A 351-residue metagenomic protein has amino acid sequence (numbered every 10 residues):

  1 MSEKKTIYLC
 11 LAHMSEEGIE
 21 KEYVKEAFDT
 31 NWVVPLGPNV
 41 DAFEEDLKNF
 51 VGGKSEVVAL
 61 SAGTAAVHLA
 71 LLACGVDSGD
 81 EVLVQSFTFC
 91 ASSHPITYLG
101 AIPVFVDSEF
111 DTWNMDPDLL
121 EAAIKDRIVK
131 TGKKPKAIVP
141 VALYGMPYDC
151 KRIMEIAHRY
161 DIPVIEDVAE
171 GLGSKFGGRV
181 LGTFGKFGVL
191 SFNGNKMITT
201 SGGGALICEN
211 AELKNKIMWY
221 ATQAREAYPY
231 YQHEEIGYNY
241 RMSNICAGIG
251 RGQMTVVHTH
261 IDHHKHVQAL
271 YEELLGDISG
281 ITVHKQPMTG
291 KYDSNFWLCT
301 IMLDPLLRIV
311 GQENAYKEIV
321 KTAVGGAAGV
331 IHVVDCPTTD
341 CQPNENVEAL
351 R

Functional and structural regions predicted by a protein language model:
M1-A73, D77, K136, H158: Conserved PLP-binding active-site segment in aminotransferase class I/II-type PLP enzymes
P38-E45, K54-S55, D118, A122 (+7 more regions): PLP-dependent aminotransferase class I/II
A70-A122: Conserved PLP-anchoring active-site segment centered on the Schiff-base-forming lysine
V84-Q85, P140, L190, H332-D335: Redox-cofactor binding/interface segments in oxidoreductases and associated redox assembly factors
H94-I96, I156, I245: Hydrophobic/aromatic ligand-binding patch that stacks against planar heteroaromatic rings of cofactors or nucleotides
D111-T200, A205-I207, E212: Active-site phosphate-binding strand-loop segment of PLP-dependent enzymes
V320, V324-R351: Conserved C-terminal guanine-recognition region of P-loop GTPase G domains, centered on the G4
